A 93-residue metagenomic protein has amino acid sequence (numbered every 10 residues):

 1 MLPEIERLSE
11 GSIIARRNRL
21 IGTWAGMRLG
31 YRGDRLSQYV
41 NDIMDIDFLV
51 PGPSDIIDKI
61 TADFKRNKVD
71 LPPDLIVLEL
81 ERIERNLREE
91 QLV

Functional and structural regions predicted by a protein language model:
M1-V93: A charge-rich, low-complexity, intrinsically flexible signal that marks solvent-exposed coils, linkers, repeats
